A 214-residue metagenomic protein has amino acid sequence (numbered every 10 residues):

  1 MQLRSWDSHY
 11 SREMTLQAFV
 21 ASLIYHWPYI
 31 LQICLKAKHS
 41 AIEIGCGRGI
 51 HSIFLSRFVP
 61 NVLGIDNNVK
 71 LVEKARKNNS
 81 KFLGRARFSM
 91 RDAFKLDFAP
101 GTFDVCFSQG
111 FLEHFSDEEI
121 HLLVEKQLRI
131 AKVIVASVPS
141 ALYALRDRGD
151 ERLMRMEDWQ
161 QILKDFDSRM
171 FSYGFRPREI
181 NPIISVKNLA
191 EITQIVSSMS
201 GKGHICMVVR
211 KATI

Functional and structural regions predicted by a protein language model:
M1-K38, I42-D97, F115-L122, I134-I214: Class I (Rossmann-like) S-adenosyl-L-methionine-dependent methyltransferase catalytic domain, capturing the SAM-binding
P100-F103: Active-site acidic short loop of glycosyltransferases
F107: A conserved beta-strand element that flanks and buttresses the S-adenosyl-L-methionine
G110-F111: Short catalytic micro-motifs in class I SAM-dependent methyltransferases
K126-I130: Conserved helix-to-beta-strand junction in the class I
